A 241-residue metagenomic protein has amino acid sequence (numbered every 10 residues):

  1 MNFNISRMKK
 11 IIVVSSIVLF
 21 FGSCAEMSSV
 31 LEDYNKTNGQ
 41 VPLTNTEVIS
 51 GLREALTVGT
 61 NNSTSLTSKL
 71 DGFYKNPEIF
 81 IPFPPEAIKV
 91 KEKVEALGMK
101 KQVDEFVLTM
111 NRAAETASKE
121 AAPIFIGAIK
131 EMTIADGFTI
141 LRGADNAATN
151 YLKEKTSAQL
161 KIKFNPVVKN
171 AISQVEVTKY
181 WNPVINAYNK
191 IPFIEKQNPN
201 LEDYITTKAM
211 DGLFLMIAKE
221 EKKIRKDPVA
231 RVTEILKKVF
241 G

Functional and structural regions predicted by a protein language model:
M1-M8: N-terminal secretory signal peptides that target proteins for export/translocation
K9-V14: Sec-dependent signal peptide recognition, specifically the positively charged N-region followed immediately by
F20-S23: C-terminal motif of bacterial Sec signal peptides marking the signal peptidase cleavage site
A25-S28: Bacterial signal peptide processing site
V30-T109: N-terminal Sec/ER secretory leader and immediately downstream segment of secreted/extracellular precursors
D33-N35, A209-G241: A cross-kingdom marker for long, charged
K100-A171: Mid-length scaffold segments of soluble, non-membrane domains
Q159, V167-K208: An amphipathic alpha-helical core segment
